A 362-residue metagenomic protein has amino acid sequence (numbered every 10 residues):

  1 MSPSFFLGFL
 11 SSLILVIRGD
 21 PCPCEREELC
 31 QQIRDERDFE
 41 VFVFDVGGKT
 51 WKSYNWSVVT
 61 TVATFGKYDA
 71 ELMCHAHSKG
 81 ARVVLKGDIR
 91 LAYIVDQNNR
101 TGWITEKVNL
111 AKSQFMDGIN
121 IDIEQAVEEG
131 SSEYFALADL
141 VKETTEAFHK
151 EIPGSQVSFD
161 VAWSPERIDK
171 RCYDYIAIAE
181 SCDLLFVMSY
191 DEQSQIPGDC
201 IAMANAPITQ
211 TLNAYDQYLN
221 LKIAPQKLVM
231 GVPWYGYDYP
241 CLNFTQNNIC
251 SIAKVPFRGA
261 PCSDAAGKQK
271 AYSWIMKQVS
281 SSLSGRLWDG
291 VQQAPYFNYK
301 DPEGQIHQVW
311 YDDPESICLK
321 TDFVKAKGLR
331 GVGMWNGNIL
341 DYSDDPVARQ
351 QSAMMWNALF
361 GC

Functional and structural regions predicted by a protein language model:
S2-G19: Cleavable N-terminal signal peptides of Sec/SRP-targeted secreted and luminal proteins
D20-K112, F135, E143, V347-Q351 (+1 more regions): Glycan-recognition patch characteristic of GH18 chitinases/ENGases and related GlcNAc/peptidoglycan-binding proteins
P23-F39, V43-F44, V232-F323, R349-G361: Glycan-binding loop/region signatures in secreted carbohydrate-active enzymes
D45-G47, G66, L85-I89, I123-Q125 (+4 more regions): A cross-domain feature marking catalytic cores of carbohydrate-active enzymes and several ubiquitous metabolic/repair
V46-T50, K67-L72, G102-K107, E166-Y175 (+2 more regions): Alpha-helical scaffolding within the catalytic cores of extracellular/periplasmic polymer-degrading hydrolases
V62, I121, L185, M230 (+2 more regions): Conserved, mostly hydrophobic/aromatic
T105, Q125-Q278: Substrate-binding surface in catalytic domains of secreted glycosidases
D122-E146, P153-F159, W163, H307-C362: Active-site and adjacent substrate-binding regions of carbohydrate-active enzymes
